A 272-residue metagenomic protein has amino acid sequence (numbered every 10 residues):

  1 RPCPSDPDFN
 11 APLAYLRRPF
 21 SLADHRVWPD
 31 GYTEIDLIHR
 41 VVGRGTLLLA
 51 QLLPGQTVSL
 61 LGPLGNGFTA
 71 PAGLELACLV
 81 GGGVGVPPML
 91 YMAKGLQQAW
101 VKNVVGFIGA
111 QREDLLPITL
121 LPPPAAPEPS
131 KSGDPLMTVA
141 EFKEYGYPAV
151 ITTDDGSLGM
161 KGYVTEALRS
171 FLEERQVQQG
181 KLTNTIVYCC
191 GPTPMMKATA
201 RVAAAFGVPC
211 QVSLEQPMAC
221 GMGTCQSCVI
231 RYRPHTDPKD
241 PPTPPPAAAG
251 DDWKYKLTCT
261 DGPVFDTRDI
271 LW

Functional and structural regions predicted by a protein language model:
R1-L53, R112: Ferredoxin-reductase
C3-F9, P124, T236-A249: Intrinsically disordered, low-complexity domain-flanking/linker segments in eukaryotic proteins, enriched
A11-L13, S130-K131, P246-D252: Intrinsically disordered, low-complexity acidic Ser/Thr-rich regulatory segments
R44-E215: FNR/FR-type flavoprotein reductase catalytic core
P88-Y91, T193-A198, E215-H235, A248-V264: Local cysteine-cluster metal-coordination motifs and their immediate loop/turn environment, predominantly Fe-S cluster
D240, L257-W272: Conserved histidine-centered catalytic loops in small-molecule metabolism enzymes
